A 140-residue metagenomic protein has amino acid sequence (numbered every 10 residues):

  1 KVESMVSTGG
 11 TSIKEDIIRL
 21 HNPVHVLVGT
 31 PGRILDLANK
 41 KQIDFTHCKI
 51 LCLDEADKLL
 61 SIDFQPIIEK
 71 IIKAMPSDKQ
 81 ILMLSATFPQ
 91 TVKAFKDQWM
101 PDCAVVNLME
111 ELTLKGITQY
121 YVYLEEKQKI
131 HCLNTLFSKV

Functional and structural regions predicted by a protein language model:
K1-N39, H47-I50, K93-A94, L108: Conserved nucleic-acid-binding Ia/Ib motif block in the N-terminal RecA-like helicase ATPase lobe
V2, K73-Q80, L136-V140: Short, surface-exposed connector motifs at secondary-structure boundaries
S4-V6, I81, C103-V105, Q119-Y123: Conserved beta-strand scaffold positions in the cores of enzyme catalytic domains, especially in NTP/NDP-utilizing
G9-S12, F88, T113, E125 (+1 more regions): Short loop/turn segments at beta->alpha junctions
T11, D16-I18, K58-S61, L82-M83 (+1 more regions): Flexible beta-alpha connector loops of hexameric P-loop NTPases
R33, I67, Q128-C132: Well-ordered alpha-helical segments embedded in enzymatic catalytic cores
D44-T113: Post-DEXD/H (motif II) to motif III coupling segment of the RecA-like Helicase ATP-binding lobe
G116-V140: Conserved interdomain hinge at the start of the Helicase C-terminal
